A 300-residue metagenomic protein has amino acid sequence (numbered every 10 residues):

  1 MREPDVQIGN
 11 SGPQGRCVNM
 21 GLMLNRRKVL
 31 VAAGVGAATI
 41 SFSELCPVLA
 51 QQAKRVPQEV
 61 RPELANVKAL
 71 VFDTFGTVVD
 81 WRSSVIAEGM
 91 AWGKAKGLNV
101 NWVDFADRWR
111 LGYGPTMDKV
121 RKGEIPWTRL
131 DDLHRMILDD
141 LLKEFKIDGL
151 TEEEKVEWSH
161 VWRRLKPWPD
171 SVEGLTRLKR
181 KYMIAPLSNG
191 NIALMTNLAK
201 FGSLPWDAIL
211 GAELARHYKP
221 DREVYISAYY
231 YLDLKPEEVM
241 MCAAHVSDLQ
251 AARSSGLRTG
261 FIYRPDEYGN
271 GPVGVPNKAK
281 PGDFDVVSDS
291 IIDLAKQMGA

Functional and structural regions predicted by a protein language model:
M1-N25, L49: N-terminal secretory signal peptides
I8-G9, G21-K28, A32-A37, R55-V67 (+2 more regions): Asp-based, Mg2+/Mn2+-dependent phosphohydrolase catalytic module
L45-A53: Signal peptide processing junction and immediate N-terminal pro/mature segment of secreted/exported proteins
V56-L111: Active-site neighborhood of HAD-like aspartate-dependent phosphohydrolases
V85, G89, G93, W109-Y113 (+3 more regions): Hydrophobic alpha-helical core bundles mediating ligand binding, dimerization, or RNAP-core interactions
K96-G97, A106-V156: A metal-dependent, Asp-based hydrolase signature
E152-F201, I209-A212: Substrate-recognition element of Asp-dependent hydrolases with the DxDx(T/V) motif
